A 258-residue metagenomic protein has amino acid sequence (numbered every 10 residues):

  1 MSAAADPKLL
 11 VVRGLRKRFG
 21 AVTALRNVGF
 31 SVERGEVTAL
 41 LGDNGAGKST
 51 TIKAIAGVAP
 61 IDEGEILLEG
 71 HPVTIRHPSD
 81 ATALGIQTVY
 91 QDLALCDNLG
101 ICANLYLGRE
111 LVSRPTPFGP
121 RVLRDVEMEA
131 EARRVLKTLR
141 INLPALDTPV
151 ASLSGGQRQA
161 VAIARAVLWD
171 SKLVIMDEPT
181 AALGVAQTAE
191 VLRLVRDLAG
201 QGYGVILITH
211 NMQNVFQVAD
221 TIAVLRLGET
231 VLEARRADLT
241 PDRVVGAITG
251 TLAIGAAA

Functional and structural regions predicted by a protein language model:
S2-A258: Glycine-rich phosphate-binding loops of nucleotide-dependent enzymes
